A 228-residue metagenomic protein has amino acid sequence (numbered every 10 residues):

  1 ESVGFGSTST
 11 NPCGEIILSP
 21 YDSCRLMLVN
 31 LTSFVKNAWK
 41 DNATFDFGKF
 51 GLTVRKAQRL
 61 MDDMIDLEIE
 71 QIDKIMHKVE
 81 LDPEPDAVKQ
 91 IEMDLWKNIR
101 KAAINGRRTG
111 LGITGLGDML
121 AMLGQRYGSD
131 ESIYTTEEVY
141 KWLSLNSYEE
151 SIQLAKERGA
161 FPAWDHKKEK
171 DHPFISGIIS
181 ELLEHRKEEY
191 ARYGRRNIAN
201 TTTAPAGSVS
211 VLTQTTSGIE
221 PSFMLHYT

Functional and structural regions predicted by a protein language model:
E1-A103, R108, I113-M119, L123 (+2 more regions): Function-dense linear segments that define catalytic or interfacial modules in macromolecule-processing proteins
T53-R100, I104, R126-A206: Internal maturation/activation junctions in enzymes
A204, T215-E220: Glycine-rich phosphate/pyrophosphate-binding beta-alpha loops
